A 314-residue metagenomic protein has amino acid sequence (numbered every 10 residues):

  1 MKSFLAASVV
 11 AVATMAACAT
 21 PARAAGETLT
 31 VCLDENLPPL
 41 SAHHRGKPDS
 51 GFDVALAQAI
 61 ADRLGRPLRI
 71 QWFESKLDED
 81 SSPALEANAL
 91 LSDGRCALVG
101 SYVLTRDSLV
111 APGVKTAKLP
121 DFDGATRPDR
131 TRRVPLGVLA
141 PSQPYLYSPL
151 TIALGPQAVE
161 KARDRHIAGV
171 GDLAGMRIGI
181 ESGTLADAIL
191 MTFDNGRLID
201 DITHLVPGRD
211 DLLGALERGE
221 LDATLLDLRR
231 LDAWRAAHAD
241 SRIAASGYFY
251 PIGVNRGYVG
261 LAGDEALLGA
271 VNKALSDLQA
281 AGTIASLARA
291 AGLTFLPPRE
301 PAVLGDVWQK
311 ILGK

Functional and structural regions predicted by a protein language model:
A25-V110, L205: Extracytoplasmic small-molecule ligand-binding "clamshell" domains of the periplasmic binding protein/Venus flytrap
D34-N36, R127-T151, L228, R235-L275 (+1 more regions): Periplasmic-binding protein-like
S41-H44, A57-F73, T116-A117, P156-V159 (+3 more regions): Ligand-binding cleft/hinge of the Venus flytrap
V54-L64, L154-D164, G171, M176-R177 (+1 more regions): Extended ligand-binding regions for polar small-molecule ligands
I60, L85-S92, I152, L173 (+2 more regions): Hydrophobic residues within well-ordered alpha-helices
S92, G100-T131, I189-F193, E217-I252: A ligand-binding cleft/hinge motif common to bilobed small-molecule-binding domains
L104-S108, A117-G183, D187: A conserved helix-loop-strand patch within extracytoplasmic ligand-binding domains of the periplasmic binding
K161, R165-A168, L185-T192, R242-A244 (+1 more regions): Ligand-binding clefts/hinges and TM-proximal coupling segments of bilobed small-molecule sensing domains
